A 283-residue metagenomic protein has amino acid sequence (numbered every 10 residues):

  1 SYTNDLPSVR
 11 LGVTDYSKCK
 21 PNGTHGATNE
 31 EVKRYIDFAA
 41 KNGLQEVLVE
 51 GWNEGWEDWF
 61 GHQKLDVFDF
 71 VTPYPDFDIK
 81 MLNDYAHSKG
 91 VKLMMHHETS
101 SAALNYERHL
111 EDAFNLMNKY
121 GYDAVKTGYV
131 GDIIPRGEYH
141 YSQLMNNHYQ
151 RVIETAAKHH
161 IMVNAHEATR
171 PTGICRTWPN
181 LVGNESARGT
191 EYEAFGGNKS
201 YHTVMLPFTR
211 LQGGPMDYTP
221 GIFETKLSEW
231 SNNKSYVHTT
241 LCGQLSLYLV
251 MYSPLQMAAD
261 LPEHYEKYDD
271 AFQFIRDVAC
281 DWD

Functional and structural regions predicted by a protein language model:
S1-S88, H97: Conserved structural scaffold segments of CAZyme catalytic domains across common CAZy folds
L6-L11, C175-R176, E229-W230, L261-P262: Short conserved micro-motifs at the rims of enzyme active sites and ligand-binding pockets
H25, Y236-V237: Outer-membrane beta-barrel domain signature
G51-W230, K234-Y236: Aromatic- and carboxylate-enriched substrate-binding clefts and catalytic-loop regions of carbohydrate-active enzymes
H159, Y248, S253-M257, I275-D281: Change "in soluble alpha/beta enzymes" to "in soluble alpha/beta proteins
N233-K234, G243-P262: Catalytic domains of carbohydrate-active enzymes that cleave complex glycans
D260-D283: Glycan-recognition and catalytic regions of carbohydrate-active enzymes
